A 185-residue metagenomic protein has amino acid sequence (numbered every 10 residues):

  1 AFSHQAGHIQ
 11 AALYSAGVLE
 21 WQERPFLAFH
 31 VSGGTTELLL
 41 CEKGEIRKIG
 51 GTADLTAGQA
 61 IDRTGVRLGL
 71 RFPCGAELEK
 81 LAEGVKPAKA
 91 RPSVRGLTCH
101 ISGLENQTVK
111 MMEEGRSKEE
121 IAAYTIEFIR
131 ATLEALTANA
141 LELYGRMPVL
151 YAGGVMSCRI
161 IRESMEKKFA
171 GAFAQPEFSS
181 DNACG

Functional and structural regions predicted by a protein language model:
A1, H30, G153, P176: Small/polar loops that bind or transfer phosphate-bearing groups
A1-I9, T52, A172-Q175: Short, acidic/small-residue loops that bind anionic groups at enzyme active sites
F2-L27: Conserved phosphate-binding catalytic cores of ATP/NTP-utilizing and phosphoryl-transfer enzymes
H8-L13, Q175-G185: Glycine-rich phosphate-binding/hydrolytic loop that grips phosphoryl groups
I9, G33, G154: Active-site glycine-centered loops adjacent to acidic/histidine catalytic or metal-binding residues that shape
A11-A12, L38-C41, I160-R162: Short glycine-/acidic-enriched loop or helix-start segments at secondary-structure transitions that form or flank
E20-R24, F29-S32, T36-E119: A short helix-loop
E79-V149, V155-A174: A contiguous, well-structured pocket-lining segment that forms one wall/lid of small-molecule binding clefts in soluble
